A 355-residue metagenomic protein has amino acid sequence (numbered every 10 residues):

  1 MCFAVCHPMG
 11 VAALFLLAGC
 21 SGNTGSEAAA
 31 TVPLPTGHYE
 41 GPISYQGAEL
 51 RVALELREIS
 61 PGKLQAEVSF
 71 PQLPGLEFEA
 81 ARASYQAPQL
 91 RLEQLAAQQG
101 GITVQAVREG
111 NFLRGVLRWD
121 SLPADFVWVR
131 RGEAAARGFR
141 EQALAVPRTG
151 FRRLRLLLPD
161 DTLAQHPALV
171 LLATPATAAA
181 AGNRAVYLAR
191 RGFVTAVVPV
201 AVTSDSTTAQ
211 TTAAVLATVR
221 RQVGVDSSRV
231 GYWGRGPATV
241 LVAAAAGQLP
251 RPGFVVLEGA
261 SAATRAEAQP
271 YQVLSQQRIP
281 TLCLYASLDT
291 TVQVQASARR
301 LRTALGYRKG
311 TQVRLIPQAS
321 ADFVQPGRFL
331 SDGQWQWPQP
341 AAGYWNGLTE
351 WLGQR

Functional and structural regions predicted by a protein language model:
T24-Q105, T149-R155: Central antiparallel beta-sheet cores of small beta-barrel/beta-sandwich binding domains
T31-G37, S44-G47, D120-A164: N-terminal cap/lid segment of alpha/beta-hydrolase-fold proteins
A164-T174: Short beta-strand element of the alpha/beta-hydrolase
S204-G224: Alpha/beta-hydrolase active-site loop
T218-P270: Primarily recognizes the serine-hydrolase "nucleophile elbow" in alpha/beta-hydrolase and SGNH/GDSL folds
Q277, C283-Y285: Short beta-strand/loop motif that positions the catalytic acidic residue of the alpha/beta-hydrolase fold
V292-A304: Short alpha-helix in the alpha/beta-hydrolase fold that links the catalytic acid
R308-R355: C-terminal catalytic histidine-bearing segment of alpha/beta-hydrolase fold enzymes
